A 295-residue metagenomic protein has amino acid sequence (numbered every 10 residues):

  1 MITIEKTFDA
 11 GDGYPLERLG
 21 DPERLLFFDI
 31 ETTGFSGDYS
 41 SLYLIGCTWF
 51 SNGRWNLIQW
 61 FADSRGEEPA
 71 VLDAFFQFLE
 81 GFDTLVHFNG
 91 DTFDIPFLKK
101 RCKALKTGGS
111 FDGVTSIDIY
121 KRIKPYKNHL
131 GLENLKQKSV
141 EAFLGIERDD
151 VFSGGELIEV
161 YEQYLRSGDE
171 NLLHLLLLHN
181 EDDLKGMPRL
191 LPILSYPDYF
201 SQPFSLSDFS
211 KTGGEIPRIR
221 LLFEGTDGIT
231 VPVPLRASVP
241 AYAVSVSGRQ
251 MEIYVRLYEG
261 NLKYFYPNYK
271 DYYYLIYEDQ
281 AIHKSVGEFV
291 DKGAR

Functional and structural regions predicted by a protein language model:
M1-F28, T33-S40, F50-R295: DEDD superfamily 3′-5′ metal-dependent exonuclease/proofreading module
I45-C47: Short beta-strand scaffold segments in enzyme catalytic cores
